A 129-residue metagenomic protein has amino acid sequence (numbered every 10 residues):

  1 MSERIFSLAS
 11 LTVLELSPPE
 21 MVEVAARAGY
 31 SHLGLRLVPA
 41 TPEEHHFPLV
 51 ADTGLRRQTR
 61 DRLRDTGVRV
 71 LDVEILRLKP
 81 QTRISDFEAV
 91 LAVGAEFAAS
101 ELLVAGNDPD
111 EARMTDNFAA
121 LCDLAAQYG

Functional and structural regions predicted by a protein language model:
M1-S2, V24-R27: Non-catalytic accessory regions flanking glycosidase/transglycosidase catalytic cores in CAZymes
M1-S7, R60-R64: N-terminal amphipathic alpha-helix/helix-capping segment at the start of soluble metabolic enzymes
R4-S10, S31-L35, V70-R77, S100-V104: Hydrophobic faces of well-ordered beta-strands that scaffold small-molecule active sites in alpha/beta enzyme cores
L8, A25, L33, L63 (+1 more regions): Conserved, mostly hydrophobic/aromatic
S10-L16: Short polar catalytic/cofactor-binding loops
T12, L49-V50, Q81, A112: Residue-level marker of alpha-helix boundaries and capping positions
E20, R56, R62, T66-R69 (+1 more regions): Active-site acidic/histidine proton-transfer and metal-coordination neighborhood in alpha/beta enzyme cores
G34-R60: Glycine-rich, proline-tolerant flexible connector loops at the mouths of alpha/beta enzymes
